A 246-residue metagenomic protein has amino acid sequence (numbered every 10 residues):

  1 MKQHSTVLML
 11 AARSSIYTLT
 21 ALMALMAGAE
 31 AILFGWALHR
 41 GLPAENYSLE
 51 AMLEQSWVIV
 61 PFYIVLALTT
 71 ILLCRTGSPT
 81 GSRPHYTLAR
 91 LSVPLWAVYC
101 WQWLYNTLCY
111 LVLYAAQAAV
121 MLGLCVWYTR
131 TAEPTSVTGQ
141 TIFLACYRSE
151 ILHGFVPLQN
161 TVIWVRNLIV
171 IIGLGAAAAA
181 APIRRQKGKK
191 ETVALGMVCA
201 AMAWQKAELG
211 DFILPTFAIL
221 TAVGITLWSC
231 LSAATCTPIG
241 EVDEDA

Functional and structural regions predicted by a protein language model:
M1-H85, W96-A246: Hydrophobic alpha-helical transmembrane segments of membrane proteins
A89-P94: Short helix-to-coil transition segments within interhelical loops that connect adjacent transmembrane helices
